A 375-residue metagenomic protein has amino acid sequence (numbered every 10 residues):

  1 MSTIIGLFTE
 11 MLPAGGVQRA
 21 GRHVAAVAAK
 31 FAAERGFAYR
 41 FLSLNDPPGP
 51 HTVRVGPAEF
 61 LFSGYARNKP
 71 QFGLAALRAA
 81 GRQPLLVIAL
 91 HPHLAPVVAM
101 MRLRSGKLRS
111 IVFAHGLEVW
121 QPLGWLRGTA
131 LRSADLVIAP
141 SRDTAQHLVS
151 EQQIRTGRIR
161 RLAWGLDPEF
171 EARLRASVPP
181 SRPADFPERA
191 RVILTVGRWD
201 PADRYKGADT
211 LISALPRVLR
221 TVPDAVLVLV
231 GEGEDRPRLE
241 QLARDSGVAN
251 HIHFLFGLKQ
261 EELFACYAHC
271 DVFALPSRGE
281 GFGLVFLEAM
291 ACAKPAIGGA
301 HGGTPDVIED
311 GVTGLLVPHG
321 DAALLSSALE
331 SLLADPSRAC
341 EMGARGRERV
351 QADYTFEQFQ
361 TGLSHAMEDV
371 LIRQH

Functional and structural regions predicted by a protein language model:
L131, G257-L258, A265-C270: Short alpha-helical donor nucleotide-sugar binding micro-motif in glycosyltransferases
D143, G165: Carbohydrate-associated surface elements
D185-K206, I212-L215: Conserved donor-binding/catalytic core segment of Leloir-type glycosyltransferases
P237-L258: Nucleotide-activated donor-binding/catalytic signature segment of Leloir-type glycosyltransferases, i.e., the conserved
R278: Aromatic "clamp/platform" in nucleotide-sugar-dependent glycosyltransferases that forms part of the donor/acceptor
P295-G298, I308: Short hydrophobic beta-strand element within catalytic cores of glycosyltransferases and related nucleotide-activated
D310-G311, L315-A322, S331-S337: Conserved acidic donor-binding segment of nucleotide-sugar-dependent glycosyltransferases
L324, S331, R338-D353, F359-G362: A short, well-ordered alpha-helix in the C-terminal region of glycosyltransferases
